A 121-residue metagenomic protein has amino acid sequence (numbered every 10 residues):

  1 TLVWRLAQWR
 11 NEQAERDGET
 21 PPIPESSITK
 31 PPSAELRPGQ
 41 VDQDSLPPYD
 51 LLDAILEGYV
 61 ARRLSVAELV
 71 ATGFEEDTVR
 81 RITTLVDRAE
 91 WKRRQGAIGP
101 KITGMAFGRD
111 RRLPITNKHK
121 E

Functional and structural regions predicted by a protein language model:
T1-E121: ATP/NTP-dependent adenylation/nucleotidyl-transfer catalytic domains that generate, transfer, or process NMP-activated
